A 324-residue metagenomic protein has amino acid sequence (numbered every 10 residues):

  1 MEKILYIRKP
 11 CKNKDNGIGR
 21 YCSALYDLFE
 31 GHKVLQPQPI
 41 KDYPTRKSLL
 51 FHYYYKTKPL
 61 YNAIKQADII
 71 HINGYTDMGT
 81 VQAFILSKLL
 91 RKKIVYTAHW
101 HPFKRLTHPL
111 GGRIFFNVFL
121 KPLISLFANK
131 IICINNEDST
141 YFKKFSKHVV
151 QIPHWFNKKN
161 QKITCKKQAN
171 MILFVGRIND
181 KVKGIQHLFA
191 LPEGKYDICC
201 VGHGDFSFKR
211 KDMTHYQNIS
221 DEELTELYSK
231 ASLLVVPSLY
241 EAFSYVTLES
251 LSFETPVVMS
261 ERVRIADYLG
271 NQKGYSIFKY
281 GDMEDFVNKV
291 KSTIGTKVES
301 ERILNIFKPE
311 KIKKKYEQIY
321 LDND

Functional and structural regions predicted by a protein language model:
G17, I294-N323: A charged, aromatic-enriched C-terminal amphipathic alpha-helix characteristic of glycosyltransferases across folds
I85, L89, H101-P102, R113-I131: Membrane-proximal helix-turn-helix segments that form the acceptor-binding/catalytic region of lipid-linked
K121-K162: Donor nucleotide-sugar binding/catalytic pocket of nucleotide-sugar-dependent glycosyltransferases
T164-K183, F189-K195: Conserved donor-binding/catalytic core segment of Leloir-type glycosyltransferases
N218, N271-M283, K291-I294: Conserved acidic donor-binding segment of nucleotide-sugar-dependent glycosyltransferases
I219, E226-A231: Short alpha-helical donor nucleotide-sugar binding micro-motif in glycosyltransferases
L239: Aromatic "clamp/platform" in nucleotide-sugar-dependent glycosyltransferases that forms part of the donor/acceptor
P256-M259: Short hydrophobic beta-strand element within catalytic cores of glycosyltransferases and related nucleotide-activated
